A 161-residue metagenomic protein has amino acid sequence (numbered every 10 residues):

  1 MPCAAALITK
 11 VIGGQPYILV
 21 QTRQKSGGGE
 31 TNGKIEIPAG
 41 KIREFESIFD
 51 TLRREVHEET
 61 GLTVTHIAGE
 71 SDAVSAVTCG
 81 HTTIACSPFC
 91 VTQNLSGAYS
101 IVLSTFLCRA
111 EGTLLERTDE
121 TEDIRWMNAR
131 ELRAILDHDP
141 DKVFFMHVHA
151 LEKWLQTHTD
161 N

Functional and structural regions predicted by a protein language model:
M1-E36, V64-T65: N-terminal strand-loop-strand
C3-A4, S47, E122: Short loop/turn microsegments at loop-to-beta-strand junctions
G27-G28, N32-K34, S87-C90, A98-N161: Nudix hydrolase/Nudix homology domain
P38, L52, V56: Hydrophobic alpha-helical positions that pack around
G61-G112: Active-site segment of metal-dependent pyrophosphate-handling enzymes, primarily the Nudix hydrolase catalytic core
